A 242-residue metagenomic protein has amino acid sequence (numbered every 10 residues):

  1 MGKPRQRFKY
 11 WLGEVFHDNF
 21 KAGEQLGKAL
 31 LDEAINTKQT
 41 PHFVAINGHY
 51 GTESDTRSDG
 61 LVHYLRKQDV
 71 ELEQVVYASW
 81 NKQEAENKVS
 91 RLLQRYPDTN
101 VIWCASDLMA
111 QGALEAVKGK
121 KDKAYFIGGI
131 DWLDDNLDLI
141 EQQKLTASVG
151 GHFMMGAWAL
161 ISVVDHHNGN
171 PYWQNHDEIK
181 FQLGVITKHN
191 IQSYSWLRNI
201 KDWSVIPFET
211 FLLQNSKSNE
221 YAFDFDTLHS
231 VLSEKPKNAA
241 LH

Functional and structural regions predicted by a protein language model:
K3-R7, G13-P41, A85, W132 (+2 more regions): Hydrophobic alpha-helical segments within soluble ligand-binding/sensing domains
G13, H42-I46, E73-V75, N100-C104 (+2 more regions): Structural recognition of the beta-strand scaffold that forms the well-ordered cores of secreted hydrolase catalytic
V15-H17, L30, F43-T52, V76-A78: Short beta-strand->loop
A22-A29, T52-E71, G112: Short, solvent-exposed amphipathic alpha-helices that sit in or adjacent to ligand/effector-binding or catalytic
K28-N36, V62, R66, S90-D98 (+4 more regions): Sec-exported extracytoplasmic/periplasmic mature domains
P41-N47, V62-K82: Short beta-strand elements in bilobed, periplasmic/extracellular small-molecule ligand-binding domains
I46, W158-H242: Hinge/cleft segment of the Venus flytrap/periplasmic-binding protein
L61, A78-L137, G156-L160: Hydrophobic alpha-helical
